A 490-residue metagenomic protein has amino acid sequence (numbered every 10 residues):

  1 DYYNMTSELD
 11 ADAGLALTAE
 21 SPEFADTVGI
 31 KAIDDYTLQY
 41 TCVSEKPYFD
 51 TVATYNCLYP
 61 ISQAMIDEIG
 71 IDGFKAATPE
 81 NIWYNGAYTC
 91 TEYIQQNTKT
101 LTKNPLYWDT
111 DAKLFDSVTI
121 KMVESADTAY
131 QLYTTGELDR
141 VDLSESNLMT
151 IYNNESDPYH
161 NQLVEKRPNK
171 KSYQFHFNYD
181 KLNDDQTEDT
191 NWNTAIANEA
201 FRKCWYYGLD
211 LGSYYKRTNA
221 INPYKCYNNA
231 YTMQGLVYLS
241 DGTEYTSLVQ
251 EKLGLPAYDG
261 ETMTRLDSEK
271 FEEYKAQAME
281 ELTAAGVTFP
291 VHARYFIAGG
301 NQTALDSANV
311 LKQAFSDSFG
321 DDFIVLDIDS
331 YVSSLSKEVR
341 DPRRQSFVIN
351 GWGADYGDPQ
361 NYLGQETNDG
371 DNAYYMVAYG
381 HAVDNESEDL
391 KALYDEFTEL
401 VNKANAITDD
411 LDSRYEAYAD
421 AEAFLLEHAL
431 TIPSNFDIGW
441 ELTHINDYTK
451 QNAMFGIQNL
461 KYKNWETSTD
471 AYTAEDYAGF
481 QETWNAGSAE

Functional and structural regions predicted by a protein language model:
D1-E8, Q39, L132, N191-A197 (+2 more regions): Aromatic- and charge-enriched surface segment that lines or borders ligand/interaction sites
A11-D12, A16, E23-D26, D35 (+3 more regions): Gly/Pro-rich hinge or "lid" segments in bacterial periplasmic/extracellular proteins
L38, G86-T89, K99-T100, D116-K121 (+2 more regions): Short, well-ordered beta-strand elements
A76-P79, L106-N154: Ligand-site clamp/hinge motif
Q95, D259-A354, L393, G439 (+1 more regions): Ligand/substrate-recognition segments at binding pockets and active sites
D127-L138, D142, M149-S156, A200 (+2 more regions): Short helices/loops that flank or line small-molecule/ion binding pockets
L148-K270, E388-A392, A429-I445: Local pocket/hinge segments that shape ligand/substrate recognition
Y207-L248, G299, T303, S307-Q313 (+1 more regions): Detector for C-terminal structural segments
